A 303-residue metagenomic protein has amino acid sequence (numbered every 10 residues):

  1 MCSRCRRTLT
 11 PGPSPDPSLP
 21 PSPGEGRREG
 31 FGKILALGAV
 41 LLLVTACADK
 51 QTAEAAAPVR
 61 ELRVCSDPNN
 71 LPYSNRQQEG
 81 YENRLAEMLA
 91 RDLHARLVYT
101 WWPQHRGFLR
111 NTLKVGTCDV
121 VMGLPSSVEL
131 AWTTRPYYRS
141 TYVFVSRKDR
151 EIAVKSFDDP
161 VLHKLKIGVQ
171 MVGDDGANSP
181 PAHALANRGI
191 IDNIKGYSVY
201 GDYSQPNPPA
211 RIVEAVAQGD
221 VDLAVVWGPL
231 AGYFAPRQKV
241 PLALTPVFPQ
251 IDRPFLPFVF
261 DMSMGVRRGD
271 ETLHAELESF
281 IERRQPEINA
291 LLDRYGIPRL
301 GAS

Functional and structural regions predicted by a protein language model:
L37, D49-T52, R96, G173-Y200 (+1 more regions): Ligand-binding clefts/hinges and TM-proximal coupling segments of bilobed small-molecule sensing domains
V44-A46: C-terminal motif of bacterial Sec signal peptides marking the signal peptidase cleavage site
A53-L130, D202-P206, R294-P298: Extracytoplasmic small-molecule ligand-binding "clamshell" domains of the periplasmic binding protein/Venus flytrap
E61-Y73, F157-A186: Short loop->beta-strand "edge-of-pocket" segments that line small-molecule binding or catalytic clefts across diverse
D67-N69, R139-V143, E151, G196-V199 (+2 more regions): Periplasmic-binding protein-like
E87, R91, R96-L162, V172-G176 (+2 more regions): Acidic, polar ligand-binding/catalytic clefts
R91-W101, K166, A186-N207, D220: A local structural motif
H94-R96, K114-G123, K164-K166, R211-I212 (+3 more regions): Alpha-to-beta junction loops
